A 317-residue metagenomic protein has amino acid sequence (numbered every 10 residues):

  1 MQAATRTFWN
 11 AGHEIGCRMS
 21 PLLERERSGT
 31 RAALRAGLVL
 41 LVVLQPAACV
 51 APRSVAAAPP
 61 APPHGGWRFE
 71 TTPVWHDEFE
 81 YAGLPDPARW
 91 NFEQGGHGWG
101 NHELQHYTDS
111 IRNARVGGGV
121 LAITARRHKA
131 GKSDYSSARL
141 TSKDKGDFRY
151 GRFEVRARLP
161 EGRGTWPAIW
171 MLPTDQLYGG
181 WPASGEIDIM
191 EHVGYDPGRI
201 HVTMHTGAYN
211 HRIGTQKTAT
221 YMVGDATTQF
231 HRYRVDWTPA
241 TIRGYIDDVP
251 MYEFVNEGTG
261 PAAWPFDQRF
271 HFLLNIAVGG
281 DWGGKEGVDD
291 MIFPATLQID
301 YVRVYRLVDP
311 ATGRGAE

Functional and structural regions predicted by a protein language model:
T30: Short polybasic linear motifs
A36-A47: Bacterial N-terminal signal peptides
V50-E317: GH16 jelly-roll
